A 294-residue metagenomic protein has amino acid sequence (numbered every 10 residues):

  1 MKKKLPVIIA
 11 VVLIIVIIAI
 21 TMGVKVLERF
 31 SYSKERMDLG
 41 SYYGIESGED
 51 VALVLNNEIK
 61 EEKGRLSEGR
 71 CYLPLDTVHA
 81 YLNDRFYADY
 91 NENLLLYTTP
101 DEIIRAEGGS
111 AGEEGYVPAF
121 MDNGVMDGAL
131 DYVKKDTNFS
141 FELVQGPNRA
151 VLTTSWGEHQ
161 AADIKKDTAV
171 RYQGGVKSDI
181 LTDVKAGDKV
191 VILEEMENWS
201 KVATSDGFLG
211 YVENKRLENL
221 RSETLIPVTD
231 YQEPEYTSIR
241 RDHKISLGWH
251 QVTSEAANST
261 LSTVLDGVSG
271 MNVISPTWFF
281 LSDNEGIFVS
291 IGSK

Functional and structural regions predicted by a protein language model:
K2-M196, I226-Y236, R240: Primary recognition of N-terminal secretory signal peptides and signal-anchoring hydrophobic helices
V7-V26, T153, K166, A186-K189 (+2 more regions): Secreted glycan hydrolases and related glycan-binding modules that recognize and/or cleave
